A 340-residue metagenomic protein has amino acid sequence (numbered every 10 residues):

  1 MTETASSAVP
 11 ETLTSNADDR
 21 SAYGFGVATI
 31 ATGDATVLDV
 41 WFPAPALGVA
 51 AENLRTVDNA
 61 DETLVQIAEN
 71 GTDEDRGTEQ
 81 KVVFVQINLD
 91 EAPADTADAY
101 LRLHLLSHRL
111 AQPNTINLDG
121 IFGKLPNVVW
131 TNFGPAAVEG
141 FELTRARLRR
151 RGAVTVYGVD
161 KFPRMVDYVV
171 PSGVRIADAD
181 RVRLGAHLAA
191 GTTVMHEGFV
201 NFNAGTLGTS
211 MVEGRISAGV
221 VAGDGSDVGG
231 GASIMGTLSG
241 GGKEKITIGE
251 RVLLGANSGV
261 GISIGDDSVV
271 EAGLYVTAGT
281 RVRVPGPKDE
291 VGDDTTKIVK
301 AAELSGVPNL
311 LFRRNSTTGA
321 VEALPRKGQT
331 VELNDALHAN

Functional and structural regions predicted by a protein language model:
M1-V170, S305-N340: Terminal amphipathic alpha-helical/low-complexity segments used for targeting or macromolecular assembly
N59-T72, G229-T237, K243, R251: A contiguous binding-surface segment within folded domains or other stable secondary-structure elements
E91, D95, E244, V260-I262 (+1 more regions): Short amphipathic alpha-helical interaction segments
A99-R102, S172, E244, D266: General structural feature for long, well-ordered alpha-helical segments within catalytic domains of soluble enzymes
M165-V174, K243-K245: Short, positively charged
V174, D180-V182, A186-L188, T192-V194 (+8 more regions): A structural motif detector for beta-strand N-caps
G241-K245, E250-L253, G279-N340: C-terminal segments of enzyme domains that contribute to small-molecule binding surfaces
D266, A272, T280-V284: Hydrophobic alpha-helical transmembrane segments and their immediately adjacent juxtamembrane loops
